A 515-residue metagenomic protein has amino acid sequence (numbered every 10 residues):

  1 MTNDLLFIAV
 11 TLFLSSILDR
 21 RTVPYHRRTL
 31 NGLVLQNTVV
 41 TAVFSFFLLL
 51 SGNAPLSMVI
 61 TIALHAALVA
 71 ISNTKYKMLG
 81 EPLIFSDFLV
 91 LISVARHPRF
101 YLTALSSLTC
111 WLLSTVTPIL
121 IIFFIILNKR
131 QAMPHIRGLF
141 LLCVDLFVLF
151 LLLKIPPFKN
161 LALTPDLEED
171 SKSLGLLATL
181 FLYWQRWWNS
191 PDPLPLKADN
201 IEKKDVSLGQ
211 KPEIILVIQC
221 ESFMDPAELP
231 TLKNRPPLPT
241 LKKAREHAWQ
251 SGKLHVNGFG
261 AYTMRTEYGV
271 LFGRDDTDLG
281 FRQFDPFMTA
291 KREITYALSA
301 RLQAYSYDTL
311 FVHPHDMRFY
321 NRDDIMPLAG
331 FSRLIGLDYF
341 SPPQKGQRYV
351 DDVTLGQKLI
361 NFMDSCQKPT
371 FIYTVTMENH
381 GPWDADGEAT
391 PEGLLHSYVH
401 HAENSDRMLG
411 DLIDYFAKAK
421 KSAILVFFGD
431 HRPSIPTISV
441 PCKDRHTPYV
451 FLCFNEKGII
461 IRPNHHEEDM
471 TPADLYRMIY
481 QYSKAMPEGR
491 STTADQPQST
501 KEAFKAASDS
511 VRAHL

Functional and structural regions predicted by a protein language model:
M1-E169: Transmembrane and membrane-interface helices of multi-pass, inner-membrane envelope-modifying transferases
A9, L14, L18, P212 (+2 more regions): Helix-boundary/low-complexity linker signature
G32-T41, S45, V217-E228, H247-V256 (+1 more regions): Long, well-ordered hydrophobic secondary-structure segments characteristic of membrane-embedded and membrane-proximal
V34, T38, N160-G175, P239 (+4 more regions): Cytosol-/stroma-facing membrane-proximal "stalk/adaptor" domains immediately downstream of transmembrane anchors
A42, Q210-P212, A419-K421: Short hydrophobic "helix-edge" motifs at membrane interfaces and signal-peptide entry regions
F44-S45, N200-K204, I294-A297, K358: Short alpha-helical segments and helix-capping/turn motifs at coil-helix boundaries
L149-Q219, E228-N234: Membrane-interface segments at or immediately adjacent to transmembrane helices that form the boundary between
C220, R235-L515: Solvent-exposed soluble domains appended to multi-pass membrane proteins
